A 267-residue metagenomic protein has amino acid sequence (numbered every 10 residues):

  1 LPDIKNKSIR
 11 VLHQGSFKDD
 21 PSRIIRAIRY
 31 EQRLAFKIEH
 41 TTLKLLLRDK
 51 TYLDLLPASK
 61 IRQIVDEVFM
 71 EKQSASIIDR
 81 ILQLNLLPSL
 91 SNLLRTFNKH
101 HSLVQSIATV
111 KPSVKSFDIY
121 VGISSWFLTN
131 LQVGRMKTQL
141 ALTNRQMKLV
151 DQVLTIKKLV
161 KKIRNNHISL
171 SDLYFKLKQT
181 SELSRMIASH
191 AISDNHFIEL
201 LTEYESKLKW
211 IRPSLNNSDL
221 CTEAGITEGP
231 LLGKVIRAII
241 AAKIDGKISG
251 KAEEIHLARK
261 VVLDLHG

Functional and structural regions predicted by a protein language model:
L1, S116-D118, S124-S125, I168-S169 (+2 more regions): Short leucine-rich amphipathic alpha-helices used at interfaces
L1-L140, P230, V235, K243 (+2 more regions): Glycine- and charge-enriched loop/helix tracts that form the active or gating conduit in phosphate/cation-handling
N6, K44, D54-A58, S189 (+2 more regions): A short alpha-helix capping/helix-coil boundary motif
F17-K18, Y52-L53, A108-T109, S169 (+4 more regions): Short, flexible segments with low predicted structural confidence
H100-N195: Divalent metal-dependent catalytic cores for phosphoryl transfer on phosphate-bearing substrates
S193-G267: Terminal helices and disordered tails flanking the catalytic cores of nucleotide-processing hydrolases
